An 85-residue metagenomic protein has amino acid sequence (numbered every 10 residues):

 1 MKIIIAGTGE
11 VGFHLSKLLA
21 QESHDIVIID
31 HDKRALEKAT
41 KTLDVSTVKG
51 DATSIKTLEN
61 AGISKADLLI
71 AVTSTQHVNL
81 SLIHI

Functional and structural regions predicted by a protein language model:
M1-I83: Cytosolic regulatory regions of ion transport systems
